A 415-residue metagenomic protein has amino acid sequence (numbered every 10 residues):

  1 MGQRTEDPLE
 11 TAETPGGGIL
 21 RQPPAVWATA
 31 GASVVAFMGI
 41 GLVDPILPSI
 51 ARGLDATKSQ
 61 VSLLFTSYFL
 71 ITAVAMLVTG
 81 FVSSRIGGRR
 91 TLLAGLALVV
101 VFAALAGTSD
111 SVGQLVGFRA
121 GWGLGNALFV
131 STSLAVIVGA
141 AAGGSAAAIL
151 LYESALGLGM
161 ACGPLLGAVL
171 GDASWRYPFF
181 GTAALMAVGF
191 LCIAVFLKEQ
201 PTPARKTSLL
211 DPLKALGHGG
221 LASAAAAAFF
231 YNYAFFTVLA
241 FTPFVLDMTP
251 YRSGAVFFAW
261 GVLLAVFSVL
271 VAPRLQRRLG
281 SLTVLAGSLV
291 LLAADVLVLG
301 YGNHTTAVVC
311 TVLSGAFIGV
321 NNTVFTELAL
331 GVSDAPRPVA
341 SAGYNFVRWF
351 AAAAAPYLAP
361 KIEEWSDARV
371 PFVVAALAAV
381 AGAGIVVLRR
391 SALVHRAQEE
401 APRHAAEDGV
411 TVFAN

Functional and structural regions predicted by a protein language model:
D55, G87, T108-G113, A142 (+1 more regions): Helix-breaking motifs and short loop linkers at transmembrane-helix boundaries and internal kinks in secondary membrane
A73-D110: Conserved MFS/SLC helix-loop-helix module at the cytosolic interface between two early adjacent transmembrane helices
M76-G87, F267-G280, E363: Helix-to-loop junctions at the C-terminal end of transmembrane segments in multipass secondary transporters
F118-L158: Cytoplasmic helix-loop-helix junction between adjacent transmembrane helices in 12-TM secondary transporters
G143-G144, L150-V195: Helix-loop-helix hairpin linking two adjacent transmembrane segments in secondary transporters
A183-T202, G384-R390: C-terminal membrane-cytosol helix-exit motif in multi-pass small-molecule transporters
L282-F325: C-terminal transmembrane helical hairpin of 12-TM major facilitator-type secondary transporters
V332-A368: A late C-terminal transmembrane helix in Major Facilitator Superfamily
